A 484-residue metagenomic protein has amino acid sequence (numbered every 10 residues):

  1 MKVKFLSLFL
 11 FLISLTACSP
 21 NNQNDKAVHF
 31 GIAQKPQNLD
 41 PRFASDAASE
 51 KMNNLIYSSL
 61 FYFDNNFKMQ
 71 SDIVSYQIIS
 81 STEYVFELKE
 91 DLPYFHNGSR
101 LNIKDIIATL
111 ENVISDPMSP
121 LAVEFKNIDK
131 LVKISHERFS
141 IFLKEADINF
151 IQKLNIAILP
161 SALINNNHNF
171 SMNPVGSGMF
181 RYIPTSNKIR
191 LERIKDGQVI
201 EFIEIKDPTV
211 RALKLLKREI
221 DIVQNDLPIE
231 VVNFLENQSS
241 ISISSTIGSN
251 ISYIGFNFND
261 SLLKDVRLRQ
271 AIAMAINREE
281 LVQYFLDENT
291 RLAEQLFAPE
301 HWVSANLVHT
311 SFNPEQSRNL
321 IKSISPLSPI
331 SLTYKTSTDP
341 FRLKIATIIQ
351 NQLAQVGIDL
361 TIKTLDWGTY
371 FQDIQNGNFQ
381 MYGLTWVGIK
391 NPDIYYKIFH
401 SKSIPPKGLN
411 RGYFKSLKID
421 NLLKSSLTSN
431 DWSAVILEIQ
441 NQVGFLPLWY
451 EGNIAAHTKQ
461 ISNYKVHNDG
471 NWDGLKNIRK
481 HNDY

Functional and structural regions predicted by a protein language model:
I32-S81, E111, V175: N-terminal lobe/hinge region of extracytoplasmic solute-binding protein
M52, S75-M118, K214, L262: Aromatic- and charge-enriched surface segment that lines or borders ligand/interaction sites
E87, L121-I164: Surface-exposed binding/hinge segments that line and control ligand-binding clefts or catalytic entry sites
A146-E201, D207-V210, E315, N319 (+1 more regions): Gly/Pro-rich hinge or "lid" segments in bacterial periplasmic/extracellular proteins
S186, A275-V303, P340-Q350, I374-Y484: Detector for C-terminal structural segments
N187-N233, D359: Ligand-site clamp/hinge motif
V199-F202, Q224-P314, S337, K407-L417 (+1 more regions): Local pocket/hinge segments that shape ligand/substrate recognition
K322-G388: Ligand/substrate-recognition segments at binding pockets and active sites
